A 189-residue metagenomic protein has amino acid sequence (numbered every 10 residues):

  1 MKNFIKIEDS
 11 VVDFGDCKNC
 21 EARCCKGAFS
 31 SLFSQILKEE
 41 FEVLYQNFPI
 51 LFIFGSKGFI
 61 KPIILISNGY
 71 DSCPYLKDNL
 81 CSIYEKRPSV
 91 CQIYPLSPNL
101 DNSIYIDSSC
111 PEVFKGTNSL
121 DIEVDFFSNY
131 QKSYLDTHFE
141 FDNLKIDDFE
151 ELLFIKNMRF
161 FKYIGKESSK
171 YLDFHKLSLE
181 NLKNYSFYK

Functional and structural regions predicted by a protein language model:
M1-K189: Short loop/turn segments that flank or connect secondary-structure elements
